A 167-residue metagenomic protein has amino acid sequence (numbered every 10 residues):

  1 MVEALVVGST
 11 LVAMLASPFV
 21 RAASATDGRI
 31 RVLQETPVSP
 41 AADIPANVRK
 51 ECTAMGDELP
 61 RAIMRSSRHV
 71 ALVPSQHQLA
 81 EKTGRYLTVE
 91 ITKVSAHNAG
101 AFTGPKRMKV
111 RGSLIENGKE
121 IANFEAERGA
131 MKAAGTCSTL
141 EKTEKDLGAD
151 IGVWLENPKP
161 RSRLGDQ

Functional and structural regions predicted by a protein language model:
M1-S9: Bacterial N-terminal signal peptides that target proteins for export
E3, E35, E51, E58 (+7 more regions): Glutamate identity and glutamate-enriched acidic tracts
A4, A13, A23, A80 (+1 more regions): Sterically constrained small-residue positions within well-ordered secondary structures of folded domains
G8-H69, I91, E125-E127, P158-Q167: A structural "domain/chain start" motif
T10, V20-R21, R85, K106 (+2 more regions): Generic hydrophobic/packing signal
I44-V48, N117-R161: Short secondary-structure boundary motifs at beta->alpha junctions and helix caps
R49-M55, K106-R111, T143: Short, low-complexity, polar/charged sequence segments that are solvent-exposed and flexible
S66, V70, S75-I121, E127-A134: Surface-exposed short loop/turn segments
